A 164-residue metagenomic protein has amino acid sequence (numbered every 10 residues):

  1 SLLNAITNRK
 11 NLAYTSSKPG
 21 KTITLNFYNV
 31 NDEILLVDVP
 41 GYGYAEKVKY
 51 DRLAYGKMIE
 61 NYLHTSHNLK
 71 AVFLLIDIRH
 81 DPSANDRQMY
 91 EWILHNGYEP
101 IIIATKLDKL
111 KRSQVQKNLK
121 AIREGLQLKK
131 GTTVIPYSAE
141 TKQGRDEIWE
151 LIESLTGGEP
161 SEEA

Functional and structural regions predicted by a protein language model:
S1-E46, Y50, L155-A164: Conserved G1/Walker A P-loop phosphate-binding module
I6, N31-I34, V39-A71, L75-R79 (+1 more regions): Switch- and interface-adjacent substructures of P-loop NTPase systems
I6-K10, L63, L126, I152: Hydrophobic aliphatic residues
R9, R52-Y55, M89-I93, N118-A121 (+1 more regions): Glycine-rich, phosphate-binding/catalytic loops in enzymes
K21, I34, G41-G43, R79-D81 (+2 more regions): Conserved nucleotide-binding/hydrolysis micro-motifs of P-loop NTPases
T22, R52-G56, S83, R145: Amphipathic alpha-helical transducer elements in NTP-driven molecular machines
E60-T132: Conserved C-terminal guanine-recognition region of P-loop GTPase G domains, centered on the G4
K109-A164: Canonical P-loop GTPase G-domain recognition
